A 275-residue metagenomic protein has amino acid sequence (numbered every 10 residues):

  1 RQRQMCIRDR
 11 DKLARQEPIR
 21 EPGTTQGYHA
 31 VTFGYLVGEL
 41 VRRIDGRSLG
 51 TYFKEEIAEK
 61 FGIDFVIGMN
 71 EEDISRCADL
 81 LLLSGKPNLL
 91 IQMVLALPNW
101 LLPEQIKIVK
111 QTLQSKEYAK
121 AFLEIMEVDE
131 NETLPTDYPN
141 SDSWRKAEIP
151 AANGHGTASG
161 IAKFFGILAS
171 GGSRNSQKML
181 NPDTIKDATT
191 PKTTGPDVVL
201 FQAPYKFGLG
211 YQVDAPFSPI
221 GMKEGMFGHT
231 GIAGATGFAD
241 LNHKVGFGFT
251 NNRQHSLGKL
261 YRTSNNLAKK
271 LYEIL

Functional and structural regions predicted by a protein language model:
R1, K12, Y35: Divalent-metal (Mg2+/Mn2+/Ca2+)-assisted nucleotide/phosphate chemistry catalytic cores
Q2-I7: Short, small-residue-biased leader/transition segments that mark boundaries at the very start of proteins
R10-A14, A268: Hydrophobic core segments within long, regular secondary-structure runs in both alpha- and beta-rich folds
L13-A14, K60-F61, F65: Long, well-ordered core segments of solenoidal/helical folds
R15-T24: Cytochrome P450 catalytic-domain "roof"
G23-T32: Cytochrome P450
T25, R42-K60, G68, E72-L275: Catalytic loop of the DD-peptidase/beta-lactamase superfamily, centered on the K-T-G motif and neighboring
T32-R43: Hydrophobic mid-domain F-helix/FG-region of cytochrome P450s
